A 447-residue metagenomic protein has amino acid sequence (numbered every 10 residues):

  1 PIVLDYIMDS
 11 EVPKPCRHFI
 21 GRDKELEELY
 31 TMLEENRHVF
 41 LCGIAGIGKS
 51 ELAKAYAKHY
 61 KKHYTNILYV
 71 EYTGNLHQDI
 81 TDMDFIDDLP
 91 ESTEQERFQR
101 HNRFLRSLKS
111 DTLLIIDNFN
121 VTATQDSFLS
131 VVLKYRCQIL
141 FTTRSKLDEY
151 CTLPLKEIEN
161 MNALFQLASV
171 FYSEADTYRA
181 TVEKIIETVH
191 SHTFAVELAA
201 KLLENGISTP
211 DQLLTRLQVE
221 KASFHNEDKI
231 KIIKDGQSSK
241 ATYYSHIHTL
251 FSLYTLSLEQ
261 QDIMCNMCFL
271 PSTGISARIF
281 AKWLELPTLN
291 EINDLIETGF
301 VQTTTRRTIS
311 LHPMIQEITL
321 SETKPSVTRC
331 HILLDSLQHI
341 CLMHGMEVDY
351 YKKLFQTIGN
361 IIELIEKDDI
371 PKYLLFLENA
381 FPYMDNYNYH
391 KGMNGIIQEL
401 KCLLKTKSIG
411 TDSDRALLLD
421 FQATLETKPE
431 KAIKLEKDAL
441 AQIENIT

Functional and structural regions predicted by a protein language model:
P1, E51, D82-M83, K134-L198 (+1 more regions): Alpha-helical sensor/transducer elements of the RecA-like P-loop NTPase core
P1-E28, M32, K54-A55, D211-A222: Charged, amphipathic alpha-helical interface modules that flank catalytic cores or transmembrane segments and mediate
P15-I20, K24-K109: Post-nucleotide-binding-loop coupling segment downstream of the phosphate-binding loop, primarily in RecA-like P-loop
K54, E197-E204, I247-T323, C330-H331: C-terminal boundary/linker of central alpha/beta nucleotide-binding cores
F104-T124: Conserved P-loop NTPase "ATPase switch" module shared by AAA+ and STAND
L164, L202-Q260: Loop-to-helix "switch" segment enriched in basic and acidic residues adjacent to catalytic/ligand pockets
G206-N226, E259-Q261, L320-G345, Y350-L354: A eukaryote-biased feature capturing mid-to-C-terminal, repeat/solenoid-rich segments of large proteins, strongly
T328-G410: Extended alpha-helical scaffolding segments used for macromolecular assembly and cargo binding
